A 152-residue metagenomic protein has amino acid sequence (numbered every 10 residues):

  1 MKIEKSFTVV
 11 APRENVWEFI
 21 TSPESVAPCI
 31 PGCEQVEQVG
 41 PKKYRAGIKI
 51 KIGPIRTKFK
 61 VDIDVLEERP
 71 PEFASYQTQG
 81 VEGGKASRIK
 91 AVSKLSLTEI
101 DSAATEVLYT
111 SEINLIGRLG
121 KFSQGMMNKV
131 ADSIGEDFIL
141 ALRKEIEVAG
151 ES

Functional and structural regions predicted by a protein language model:
M1-K49, E151-S152: Hydrophobic ligand-binding cavity/cleft-lining segments
K2-S6, K43-R45, K58-K60, F73 (+2 more regions): Intrinsic-disorder/low-complexity, polar/charged segments enriched in Ser/Thr/Lys/Arg/Asp/Glu/Gln
S6-V10, E37, D64, S96-T98 (+1 more regions): Generic structural detector for well-ordered beta-strands
P12, P41, P70-P71, I100-A103: Short strand-connecting beta-turns/loops that link adjacent beta-strands
V16, V26, V65, V107-Y109 (+1 more regions): Hydrophobic pocket/interface hotspot
Q38-V81, D137: Glycine-rich portal/gate segments that line the openings of hydrophobic small-molecule binding cavities
D62, G80-K129: Beta-strand/loop substructures that line and gate deep hydrophobic ligand-binding cavities in soluble
R118-S152: A conserved amphipathic terminal alpha-helix motif
